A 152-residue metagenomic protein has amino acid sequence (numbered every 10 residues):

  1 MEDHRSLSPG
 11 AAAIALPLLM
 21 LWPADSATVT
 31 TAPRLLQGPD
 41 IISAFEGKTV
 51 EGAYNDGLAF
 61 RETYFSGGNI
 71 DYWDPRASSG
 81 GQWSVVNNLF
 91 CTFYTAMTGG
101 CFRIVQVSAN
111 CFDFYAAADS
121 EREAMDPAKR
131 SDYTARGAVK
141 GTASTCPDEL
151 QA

Functional and structural regions predicted by a protein language model:
E2-A12: Bacterial N-terminal signal peptides that target proteins for export
A12-M20: Bacterial N-terminal signal peptides
W22-G80, V86-A152: Lipid interaction determinants
